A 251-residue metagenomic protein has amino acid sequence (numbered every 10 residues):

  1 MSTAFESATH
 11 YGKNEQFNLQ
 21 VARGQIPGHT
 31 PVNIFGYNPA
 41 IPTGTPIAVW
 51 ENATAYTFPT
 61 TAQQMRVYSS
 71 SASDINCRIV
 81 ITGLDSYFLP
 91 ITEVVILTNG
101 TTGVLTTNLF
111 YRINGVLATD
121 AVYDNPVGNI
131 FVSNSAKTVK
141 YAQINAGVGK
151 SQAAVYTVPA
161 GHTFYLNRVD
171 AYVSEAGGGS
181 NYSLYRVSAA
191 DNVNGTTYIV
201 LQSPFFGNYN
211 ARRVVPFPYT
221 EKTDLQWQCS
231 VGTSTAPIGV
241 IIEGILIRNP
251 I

Functional and structural regions predicted by a protein language model:
S2-R112, D120-I251: Beta-strand-centric surfaces of beta-sandwich/beta-rich domains
V116: SH3/SH3-like beta-barrel superfamily modules
